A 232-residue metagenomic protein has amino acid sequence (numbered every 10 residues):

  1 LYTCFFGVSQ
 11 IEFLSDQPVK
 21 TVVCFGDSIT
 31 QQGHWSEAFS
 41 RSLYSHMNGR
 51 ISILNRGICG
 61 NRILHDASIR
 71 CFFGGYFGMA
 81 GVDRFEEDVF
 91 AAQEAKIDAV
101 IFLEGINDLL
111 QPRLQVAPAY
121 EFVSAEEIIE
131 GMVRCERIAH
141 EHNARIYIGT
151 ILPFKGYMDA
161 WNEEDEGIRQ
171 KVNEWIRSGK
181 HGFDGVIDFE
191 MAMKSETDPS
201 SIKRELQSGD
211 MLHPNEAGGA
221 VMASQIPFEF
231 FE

Functional and structural regions predicted by a protein language model:
L1-F25, T30-Q32, S36-E37, Y44-G49 (+1 more regions): N-terminal secretory targeting modules
T21-G26, T30, I51-G57, D98-E104 (+3 more regions): Structural recognition of the beta-strand scaffold that forms the well-ordered cores of secreted hydrolase catalytic
C24-T30, F72-G75, E121-A125, A160-E163 (+1 more regions): Second-shell loop/turn segments in exported
W35-D83, E87-D88: Phosphate-binding active sites in nucleotide-utilizing proteins
H65-E126: Oxyanion-hole/transition-state-stabilizing segment in secreted/luminal serine hydrolases and related acyltransferases
L110, I151-E232: Catalytic His-Asp segment of secreted/periplasmic serine-dependent ester chemistry enzymes
P118-A119, I128, Y147, G156: C-terminal soluble interaction/assembly domains
M132-N143: Surface-exposed amphipathic alpha-helices with a cationic face
